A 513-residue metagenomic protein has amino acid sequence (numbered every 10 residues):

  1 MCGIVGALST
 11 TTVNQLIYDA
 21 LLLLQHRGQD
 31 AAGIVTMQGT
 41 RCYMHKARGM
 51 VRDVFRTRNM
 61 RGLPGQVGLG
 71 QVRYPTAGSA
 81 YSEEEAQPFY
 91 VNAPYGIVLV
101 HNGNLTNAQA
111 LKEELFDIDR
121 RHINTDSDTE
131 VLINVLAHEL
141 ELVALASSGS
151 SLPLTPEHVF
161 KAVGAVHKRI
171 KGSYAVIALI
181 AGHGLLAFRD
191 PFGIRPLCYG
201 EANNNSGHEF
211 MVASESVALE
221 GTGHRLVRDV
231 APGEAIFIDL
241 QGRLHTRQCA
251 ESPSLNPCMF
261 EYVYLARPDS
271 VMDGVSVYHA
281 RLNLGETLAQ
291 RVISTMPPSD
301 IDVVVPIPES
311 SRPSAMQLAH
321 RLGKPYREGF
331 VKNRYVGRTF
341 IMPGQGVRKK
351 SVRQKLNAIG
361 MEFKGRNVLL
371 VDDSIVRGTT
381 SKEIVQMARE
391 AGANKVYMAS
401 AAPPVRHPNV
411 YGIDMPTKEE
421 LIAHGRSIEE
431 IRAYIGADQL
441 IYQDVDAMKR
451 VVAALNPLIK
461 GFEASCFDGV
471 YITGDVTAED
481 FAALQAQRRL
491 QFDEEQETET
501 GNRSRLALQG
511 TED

Functional and structural regions predicted by a protein language model:
M1-P232, F237-D302, I307, K395: Conserved short alpha-helical segments that host acidic/polar catalytic motifs at enzyme active sites
F55, E130-V135, Y326-G337, Y434-V452: A conserved beta-strand->alpha-helix junction
R121, L142, N205, S294-D300 (+3 more regions): Secondary-structure transition/capping motifs at alpha-helix termini and the adjoining loop/turn into the next element
A165, V217-A218, T222-L226, G233-E234 (+5 more regions): Phosphate/diphosphate-binding loops
H167, G182-G184, R189, H208 (+3 more regions): PRPP-dependent phosphoribosyltransferase catalytic core
H208-E215, S254-L255, T339-R353, A393 (+2 more regions): Flexible glycine/proline-rich, aromatic-decorated loop/lid segments
V304-I307, S311-L318, L322, Y326 (+2 more regions): Extended, hydrophobic alpha-helical segments in both membrane/secreted and soluble proteins
R321-V368, T379, R406-P416: Short, glycine/charge-rich flexible loops or terminal/linker lids adjacent to PRPP-binding catalytic cores
